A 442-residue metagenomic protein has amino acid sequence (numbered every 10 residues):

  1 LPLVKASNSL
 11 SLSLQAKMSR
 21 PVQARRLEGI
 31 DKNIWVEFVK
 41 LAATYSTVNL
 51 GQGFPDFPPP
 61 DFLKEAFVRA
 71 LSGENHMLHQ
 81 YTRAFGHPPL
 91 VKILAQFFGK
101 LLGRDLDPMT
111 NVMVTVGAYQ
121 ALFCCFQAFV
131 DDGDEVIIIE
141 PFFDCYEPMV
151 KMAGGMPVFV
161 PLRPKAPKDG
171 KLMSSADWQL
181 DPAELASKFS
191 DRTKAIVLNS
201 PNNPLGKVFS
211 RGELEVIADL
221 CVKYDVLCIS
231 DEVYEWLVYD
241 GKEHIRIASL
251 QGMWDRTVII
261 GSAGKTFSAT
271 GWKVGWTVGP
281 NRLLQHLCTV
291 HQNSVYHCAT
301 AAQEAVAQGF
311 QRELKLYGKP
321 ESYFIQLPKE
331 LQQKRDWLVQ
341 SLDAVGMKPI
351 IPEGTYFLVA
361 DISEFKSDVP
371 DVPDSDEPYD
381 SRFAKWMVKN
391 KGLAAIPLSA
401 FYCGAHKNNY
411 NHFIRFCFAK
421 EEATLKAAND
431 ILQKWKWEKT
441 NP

Functional and structural regions predicted by a protein language model:
R25-G117, C124, G309-R312, L316 (+2 more regions): N-terminal small-domain helix-loop-helix segment of the aminotransferase-like
G29, S249-Q332, D336-K348, K434-W435: Conserved core segment of the aminotransferase class I/II
Y45, A153, K223-Y224, V345 (+1 more regions): Helix C-cap/helix->beta junction micro-motif
P58, L331-Q332, V345-K391, K407-Y410: Conserved PLP-binding catalytic core of the aspartate aminotransferase-like
N75-D219, W236-L250, E377-P378, W437-N441: Conserved core of the PLP fold type I
D134, G155, K223-L227, W254-D255: A short helix->loop->beta-strand "cap" motif at the edges of active sites that frequently abuts
I137, A186-S187, P370-E377, K385-P442: PLP-dependent enzyme catalytic core of the Aspartate aminotransferase-like
